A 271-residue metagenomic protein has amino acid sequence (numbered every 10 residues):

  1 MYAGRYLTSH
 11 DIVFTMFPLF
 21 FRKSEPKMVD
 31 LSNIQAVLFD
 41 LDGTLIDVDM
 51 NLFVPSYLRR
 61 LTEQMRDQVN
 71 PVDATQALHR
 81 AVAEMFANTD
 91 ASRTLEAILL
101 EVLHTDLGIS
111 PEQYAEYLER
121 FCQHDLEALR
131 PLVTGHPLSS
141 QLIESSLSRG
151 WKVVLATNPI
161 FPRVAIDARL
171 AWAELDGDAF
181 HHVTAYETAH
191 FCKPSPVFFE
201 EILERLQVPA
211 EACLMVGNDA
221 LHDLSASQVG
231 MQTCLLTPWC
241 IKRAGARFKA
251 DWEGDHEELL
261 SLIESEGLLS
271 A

Functional and structural regions predicted by a protein language model:
Y2-V37, S140, E144-L147, N158-F161 (+1 more regions): Asp-based, Mg2+/Mn2+-dependent phosphohydrolase catalytic module
F21-R22, P26-R80: Active-site neighborhood of HAD-like aspartate-dependent phosphohydrolases
L45-D47, E84-F86, T157-F161, T188-A189: Short histidine/acidic/glycine/proline-rich micro-motifs that form metal- and phosphate-coordinating active-site loops
D49-L52, T89, R130, R247: Short, solvent-exposed loop/turn segments at secondary-structure boundaries
M50-F53, Y57, G135, A165-A168 (+1 more regions): Residues at alpha-helix caps and immediate loop-helix transition turns in enzyme cores, especially N- and C-cap
V54-T62, L78-A83, L99-L100, L118-L126 (+1 more regions): Hydrophobic alpha-helical core bundles mediating ligand binding, dimerization, or RNAP-core interactions
D73-Q123: A metal-dependent, Asp-based hydrolase signature
R93-A97, E112-E116, Q123-V154: Short, acidic loop-to-helix structural element flanking the phosphoryl-transfer center in phosphate-processing enzymes
